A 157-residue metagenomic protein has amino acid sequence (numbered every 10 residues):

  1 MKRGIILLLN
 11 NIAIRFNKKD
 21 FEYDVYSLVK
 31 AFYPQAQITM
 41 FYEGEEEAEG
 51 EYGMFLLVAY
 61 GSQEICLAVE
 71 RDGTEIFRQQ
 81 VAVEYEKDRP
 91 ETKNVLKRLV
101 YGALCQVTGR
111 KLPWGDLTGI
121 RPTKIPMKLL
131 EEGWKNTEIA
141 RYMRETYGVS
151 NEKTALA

Functional and structural regions predicted by a protein language model:
G4-A157: Flexible, acidic/Gly-rich N-terminal and inter-domain linker regions that tether and position cofactor-handling modules
